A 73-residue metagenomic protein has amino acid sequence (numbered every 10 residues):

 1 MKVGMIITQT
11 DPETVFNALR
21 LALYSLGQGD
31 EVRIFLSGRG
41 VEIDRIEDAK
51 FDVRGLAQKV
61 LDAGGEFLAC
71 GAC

Functional and structural regions predicted by a protein language model:
M1-V3, Q28-V32, A63-G65: Short coil/turn connectors at secondary-structure junctions
V3-F16, V41-D48: Short, glycine-rich nucleotide/cofactor-binding loops
P12, F16, V32, Q58 (+1 more regions): N-terminal hydrophobic or amphipathic segments with adjacent small-residue motifs that include Sec signal peptides
V15-D30: Histidine-anchored nucleotide/phosphate-binding helix
R20, D48-R54: Charged helix-capping and loop-helix junction motifs
V32-S37, F67-G71: Short internal beta-strands
G40-V41, C73: Short Gly/Pro-enriched loop/turn and capping motifs at secondary-structure junctions
V53-C73: Mid-chain, well-packed structural core segment of small domains
